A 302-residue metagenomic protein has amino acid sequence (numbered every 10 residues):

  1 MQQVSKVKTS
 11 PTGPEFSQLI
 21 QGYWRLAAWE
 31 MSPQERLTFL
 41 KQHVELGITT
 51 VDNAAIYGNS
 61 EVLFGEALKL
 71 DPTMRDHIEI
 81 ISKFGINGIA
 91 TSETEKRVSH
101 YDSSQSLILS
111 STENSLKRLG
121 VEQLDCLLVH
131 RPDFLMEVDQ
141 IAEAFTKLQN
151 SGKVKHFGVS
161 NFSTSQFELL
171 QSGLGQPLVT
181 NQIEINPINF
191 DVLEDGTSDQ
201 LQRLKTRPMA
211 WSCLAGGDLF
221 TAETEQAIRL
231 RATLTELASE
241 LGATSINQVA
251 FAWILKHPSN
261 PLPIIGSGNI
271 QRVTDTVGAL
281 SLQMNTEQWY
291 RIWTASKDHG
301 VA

Functional and structural regions predicted by a protein language model:
M1-E79, V301: N-terminal binding-site loop/beta-alpha segment at the start of enzyme catalytic domains that lines or forms
S10-E15, E45, A67-E79, L116-G120 (+3 more regions): Acidic (Asp/Glu)-rich catalytic clusters
P11-A27, I81-S99, Q123, L128: N-terminal small/glycine-rich loop or linker at the start of catalytic domains across soluble metabolic enzymes
Q18, R75-I78, S82, E122-C126 (+3 more regions): Short acidic capping loops at alpha-helix termini that bridge into adjacent secondary structure
G22, A54, L127-H130, S160 (+1 more regions): Conserved residues at the C-terminal ends of beta-strands
E30-H43, Y101-L119, Q140, S165-E168 (+1 more regions): Short, acidic/polar
L116-L135: Active-site groove signature of glycoside hydrolases
P132-A302: Beta/alpha (TIM)-barrel catalytic core signal, keyed to glycine-rich beta->alpha loops juxtaposed to Asp/Glu that bind
